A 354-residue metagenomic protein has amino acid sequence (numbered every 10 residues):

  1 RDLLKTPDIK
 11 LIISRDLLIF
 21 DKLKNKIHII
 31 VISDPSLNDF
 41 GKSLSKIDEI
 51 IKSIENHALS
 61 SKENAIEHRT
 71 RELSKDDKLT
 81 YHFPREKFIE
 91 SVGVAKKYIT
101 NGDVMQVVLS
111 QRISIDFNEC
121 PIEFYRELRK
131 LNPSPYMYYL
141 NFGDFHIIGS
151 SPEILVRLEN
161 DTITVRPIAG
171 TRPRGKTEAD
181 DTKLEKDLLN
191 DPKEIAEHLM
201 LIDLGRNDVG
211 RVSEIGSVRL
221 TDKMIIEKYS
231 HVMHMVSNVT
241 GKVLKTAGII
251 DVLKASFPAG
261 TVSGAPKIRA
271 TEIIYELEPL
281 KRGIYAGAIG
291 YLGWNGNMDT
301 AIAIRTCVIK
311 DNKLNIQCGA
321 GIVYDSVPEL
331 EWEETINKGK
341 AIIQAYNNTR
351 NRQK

Functional and structural regions predicted by a protein language model:
R1-K354: Extended alpha-helical targeting/anchoring segments, especially N-terminal organellar/secretory targeting helices
